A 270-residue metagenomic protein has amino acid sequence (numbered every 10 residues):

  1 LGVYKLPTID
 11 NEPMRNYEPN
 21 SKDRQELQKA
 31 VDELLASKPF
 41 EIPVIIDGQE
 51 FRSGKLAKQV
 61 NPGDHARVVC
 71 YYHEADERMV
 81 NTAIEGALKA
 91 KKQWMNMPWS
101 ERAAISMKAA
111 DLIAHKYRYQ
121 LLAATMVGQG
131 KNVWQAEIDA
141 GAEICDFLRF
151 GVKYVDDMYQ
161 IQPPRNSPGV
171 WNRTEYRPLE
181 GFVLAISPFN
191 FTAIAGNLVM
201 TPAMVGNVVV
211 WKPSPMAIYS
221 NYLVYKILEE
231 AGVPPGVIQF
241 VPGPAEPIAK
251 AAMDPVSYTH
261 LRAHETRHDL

Functional and structural regions predicted by a protein language model:
L1-V69: Hydrophobic face of amphipathic alpha-helices that form TPR/SEL1-like repeat modules and related alpha-solenoid
V44-V68, D76, Y154-N166, E180-G181 (+3 more regions): Non-catalytic terminal/interface segments that mediate subunit docking, oligomerization, and allosteric communication
R52-G54, K58-Y159: Glycine-rich loop-to-alpha-helix module at the N-terminal edge of alpha/beta enzyme cores
N61, Y72-H73, E137-A140, S187-P188 (+5 more regions): Active-site proximal loops enriched in glycine and acidic residues that flank catalytic Cys/His/Asp and coordinate
I161-P235: Conserved small-residue-rich beta-alpha loop and adjacent elements that most often cradle the phosphate/pyrophosphate
N172-R173, Q239-Y258: A structured beta-alpha segment of the ubiquitous adenosine-cofactor-binding alpha/beta core
T259-T266: Conserved small/polar residues in nucleotide/adenosyl-binding loops
